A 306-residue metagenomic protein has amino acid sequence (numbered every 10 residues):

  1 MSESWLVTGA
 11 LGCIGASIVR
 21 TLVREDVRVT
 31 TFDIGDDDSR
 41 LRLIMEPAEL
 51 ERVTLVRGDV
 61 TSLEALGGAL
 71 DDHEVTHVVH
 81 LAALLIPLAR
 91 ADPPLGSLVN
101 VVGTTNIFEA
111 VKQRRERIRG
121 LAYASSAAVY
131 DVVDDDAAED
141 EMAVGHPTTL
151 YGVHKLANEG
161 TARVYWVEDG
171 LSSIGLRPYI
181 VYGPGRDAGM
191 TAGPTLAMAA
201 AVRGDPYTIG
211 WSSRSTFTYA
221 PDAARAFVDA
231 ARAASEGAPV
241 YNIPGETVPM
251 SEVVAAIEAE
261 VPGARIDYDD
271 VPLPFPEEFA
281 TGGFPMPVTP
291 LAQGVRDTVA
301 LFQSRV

Functional and structural regions predicted by a protein language model:
M1-H77: N-terminal Rossmann/SDR dinucleotide-binding element
P87-G103, E139-P147: Short alpha-helical oligomerization interface
A89-R90, S173-P184, L196-T218, D222: A conserved pocket-lining segment of Rossmann-fold NAD(P)-dependent short-chain dehydrogenase/reductase
T105-L150: Conserved Rossmann-fold NAD(P)-dependent oxidoreductase catalytic core, especially the SDR/UDP-sugar
Y130-D131, T149, I174-A192: Flexible, glycine-rich beta-alpha linker
V132-D135, H146-I174: Active-site Tyr-X1-5-Lys
L156, D169, Y182-T195, A220-P221 (+1 more regions): Glycine/proline-rich active-site loop of Rossmann-fold NAD(P)-dependent oxidoreductases
D205, I209-V306: C-terminal substrate-binding subdomain of Rossmann-fold SDR/epimerase-dehydratase oxidoreductases
